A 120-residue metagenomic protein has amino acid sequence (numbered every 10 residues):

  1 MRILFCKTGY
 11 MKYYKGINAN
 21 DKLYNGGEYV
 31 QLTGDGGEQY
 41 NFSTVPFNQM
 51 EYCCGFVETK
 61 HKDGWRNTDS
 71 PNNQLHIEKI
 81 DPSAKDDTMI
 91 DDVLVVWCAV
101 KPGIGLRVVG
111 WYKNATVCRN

Functional and structural regions predicted by a protein language model:
M1-N120: Intrinsically disordered, charged low-complexity linkers and terminal tails that flank or connect structured domains
